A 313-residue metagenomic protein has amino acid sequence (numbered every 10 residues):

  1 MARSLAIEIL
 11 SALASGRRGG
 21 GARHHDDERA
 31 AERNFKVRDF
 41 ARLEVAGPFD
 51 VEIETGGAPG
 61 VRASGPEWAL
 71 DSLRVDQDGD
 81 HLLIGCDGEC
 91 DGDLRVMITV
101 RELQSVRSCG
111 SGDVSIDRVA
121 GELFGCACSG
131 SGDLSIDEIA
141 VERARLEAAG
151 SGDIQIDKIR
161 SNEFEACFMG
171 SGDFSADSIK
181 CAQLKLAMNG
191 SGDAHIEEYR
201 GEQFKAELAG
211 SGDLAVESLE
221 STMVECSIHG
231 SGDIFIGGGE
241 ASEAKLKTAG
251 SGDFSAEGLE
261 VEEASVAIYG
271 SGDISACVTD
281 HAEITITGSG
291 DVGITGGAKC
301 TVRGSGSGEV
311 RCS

Functional and structural regions predicted by a protein language model:
M1-S129, D133-A149, D153-M169, D173-N189 (+7 more regions): Acidic (Asp/Glu) and glycine-rich low-complexity loops/linkers that are typically intrinsically disordered
F254-I294: Ankyrin-repeat and related helical/solenoid repeat scaffolds used for protein-protein interactions
